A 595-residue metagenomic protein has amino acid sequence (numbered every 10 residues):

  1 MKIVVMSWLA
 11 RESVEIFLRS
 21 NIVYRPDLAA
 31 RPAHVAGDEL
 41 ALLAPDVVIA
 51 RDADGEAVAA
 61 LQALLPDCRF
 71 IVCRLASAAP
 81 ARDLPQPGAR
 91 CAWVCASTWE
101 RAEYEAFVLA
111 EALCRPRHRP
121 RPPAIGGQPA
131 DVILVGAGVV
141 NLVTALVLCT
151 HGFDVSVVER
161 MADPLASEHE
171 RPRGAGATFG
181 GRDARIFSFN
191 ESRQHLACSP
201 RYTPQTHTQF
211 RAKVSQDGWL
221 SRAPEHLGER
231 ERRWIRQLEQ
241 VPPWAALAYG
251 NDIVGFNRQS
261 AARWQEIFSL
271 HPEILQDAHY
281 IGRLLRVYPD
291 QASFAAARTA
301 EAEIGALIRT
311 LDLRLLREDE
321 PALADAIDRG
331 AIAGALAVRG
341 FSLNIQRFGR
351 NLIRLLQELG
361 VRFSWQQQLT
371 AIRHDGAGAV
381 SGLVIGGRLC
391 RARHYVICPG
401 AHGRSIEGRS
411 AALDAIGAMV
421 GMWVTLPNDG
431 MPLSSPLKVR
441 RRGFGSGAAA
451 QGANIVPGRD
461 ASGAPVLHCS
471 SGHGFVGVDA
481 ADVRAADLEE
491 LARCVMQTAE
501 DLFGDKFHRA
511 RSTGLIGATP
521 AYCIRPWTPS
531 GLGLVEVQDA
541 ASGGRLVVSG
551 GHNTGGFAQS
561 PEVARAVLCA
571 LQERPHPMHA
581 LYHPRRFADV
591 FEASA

Functional and structural regions predicted by a protein language model:
I3-V5, A124-V140, S156: Beta1/beta-strand and adjacent pyrophosphate-binding region of the FAD-binding site in flavoprotein oxidoreductases
A10, V14, N141-L142: N-terminal Rossmann-fold NAD(P) dinucleotide-binding loop
R25-A29, T150-F179: Glycine-rich FAD pyrophosphate-binding loop
D83-G88, E231-R354: Rossmann-like flavin
L84, V287, D501-A595: C-terminal catalytic lobe of FAD-dependent flavoproteins
E111-G126, H151, F179-G180, R185-F187 (+5 more regions): Active-site substrate-recognition segment that forms the wall of the catalytic cavity or substrate channel
G138-V139, V157, P164, T554: Residue-level detector of alpha-helix initiation sites
D328-H394: Helical element adjacent to the flavin cofactor pocket in flavoenzyme catalytic cores
